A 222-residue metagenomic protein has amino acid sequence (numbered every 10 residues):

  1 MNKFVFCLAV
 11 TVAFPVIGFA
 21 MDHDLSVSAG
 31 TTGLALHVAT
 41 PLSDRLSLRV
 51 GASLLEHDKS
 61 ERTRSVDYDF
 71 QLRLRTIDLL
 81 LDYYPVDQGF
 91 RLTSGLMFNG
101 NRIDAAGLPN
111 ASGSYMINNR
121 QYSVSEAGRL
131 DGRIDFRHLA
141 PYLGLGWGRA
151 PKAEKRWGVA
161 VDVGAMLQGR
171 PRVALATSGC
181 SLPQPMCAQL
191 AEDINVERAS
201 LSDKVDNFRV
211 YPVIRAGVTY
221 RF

Functional and structural regions predicted by a protein language model:
C7-P15: Bacterial N-terminal signal peptides
F14-D22: Sec/Tat signal peptide C-region and signal peptidase I cleavage site
H23, T32-L36, L46, R75-L79 (+2 more regions): Hydrophobic, lipid-facing positions within transmembrane beta-strands of outer-membrane proteins
L25-V27, V38, V50, L81 (+4 more regions): Membrane-embedded beta-strand positions of outer-membrane beta-barrel proteins
A29-G33, A52-D58, P85, L96-R102 (+3 more regions): Transmembrane beta-strands of outer-membrane beta-barrel pores
S43-R45, V86-Q88, A150-E154: Outer-membrane beta-barrel channels and translocator barrels
S53-L79, N101-L139, G169-V213: Extracellular/periplasm-exposed beta-strand and loop segments of Gram-negative cell-envelope proteins, dominated by
D82, R156, F208-F222: Outer-membrane beta-barrel "beta-signal"
